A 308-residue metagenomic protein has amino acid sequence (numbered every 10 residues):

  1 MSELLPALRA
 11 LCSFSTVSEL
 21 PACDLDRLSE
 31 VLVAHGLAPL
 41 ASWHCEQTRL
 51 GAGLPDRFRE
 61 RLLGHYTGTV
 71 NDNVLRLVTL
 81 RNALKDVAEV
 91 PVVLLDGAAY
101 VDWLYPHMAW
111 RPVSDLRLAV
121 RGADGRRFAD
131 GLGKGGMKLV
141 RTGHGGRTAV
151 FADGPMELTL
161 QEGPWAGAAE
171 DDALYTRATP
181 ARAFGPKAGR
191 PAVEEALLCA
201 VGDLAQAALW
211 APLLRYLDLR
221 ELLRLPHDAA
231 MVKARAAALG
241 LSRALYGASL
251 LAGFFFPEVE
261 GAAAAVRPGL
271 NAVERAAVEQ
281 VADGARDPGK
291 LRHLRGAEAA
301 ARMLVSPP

Functional and structural regions predicted by a protein language model:
M1-S114, V120-P308: Conserved NTP-donor binding/palm subdomain of two-metal-ion nucleotidyltransferases/polymerases, i.e., the charged
